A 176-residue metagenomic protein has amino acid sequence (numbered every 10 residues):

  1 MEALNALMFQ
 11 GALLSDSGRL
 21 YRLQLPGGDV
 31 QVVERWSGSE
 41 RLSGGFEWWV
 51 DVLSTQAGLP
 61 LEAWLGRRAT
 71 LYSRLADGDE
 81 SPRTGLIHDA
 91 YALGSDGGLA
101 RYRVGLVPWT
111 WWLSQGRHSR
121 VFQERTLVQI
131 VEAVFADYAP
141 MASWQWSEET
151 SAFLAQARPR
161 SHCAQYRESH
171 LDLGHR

Functional and structural regions predicted by a protein language model:
M1-R176: Amphipathic alpha-helical and helix-coil boundary elements used as assembly and membrane-proximal scaffolds
